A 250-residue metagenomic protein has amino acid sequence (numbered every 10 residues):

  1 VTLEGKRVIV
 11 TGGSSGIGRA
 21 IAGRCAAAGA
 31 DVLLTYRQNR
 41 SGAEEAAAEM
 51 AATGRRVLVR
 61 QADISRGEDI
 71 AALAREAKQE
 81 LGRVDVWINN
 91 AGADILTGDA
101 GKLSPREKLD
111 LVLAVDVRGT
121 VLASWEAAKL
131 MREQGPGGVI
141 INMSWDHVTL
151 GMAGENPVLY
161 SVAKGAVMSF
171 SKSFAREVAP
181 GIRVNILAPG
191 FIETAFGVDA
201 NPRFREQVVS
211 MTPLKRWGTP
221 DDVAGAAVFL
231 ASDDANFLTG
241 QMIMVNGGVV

Functional and structural regions predicted by a protein language model:
T2, D94, V228, T239-V250: Short C-terminal tail/terminal secondary-structure segment of NAD(P)H-dependent dehydrogenase/reductase domains
S14-S15: Conserved glycine-rich cofactor-binding loop
R40, Q61-L73, R106, D222: The beta1-alpha1 cofactor-binding region of Rossmann-like NAD(H)/NADP(H)-dependent oxidoreductases
A71, D94-L111, K129, E133 (+2 more regions): Conserved mid-core segment of classical short-chain dehydrogenase/reductases
R75, V115-G135, V148, A175-R176 (+2 more regions): Amphipathic alpha-helical dimer-interface segment in Rossmann-like NAD(P)H-dependent oxidoreductases
A93-D94, R132, I141-A166, S171-A179 (+1 more regions): Catalytic loop of short-chain dehydrogenase/reductase
K102-L122, I141, Y160, V167 (+1 more regions): Catalytic Tyr-X3-Lys loop
A179-R183, L238-G240: Short, small/polar-rich loop/turn modules that mediate ligand/substrate recognition or access, typified
